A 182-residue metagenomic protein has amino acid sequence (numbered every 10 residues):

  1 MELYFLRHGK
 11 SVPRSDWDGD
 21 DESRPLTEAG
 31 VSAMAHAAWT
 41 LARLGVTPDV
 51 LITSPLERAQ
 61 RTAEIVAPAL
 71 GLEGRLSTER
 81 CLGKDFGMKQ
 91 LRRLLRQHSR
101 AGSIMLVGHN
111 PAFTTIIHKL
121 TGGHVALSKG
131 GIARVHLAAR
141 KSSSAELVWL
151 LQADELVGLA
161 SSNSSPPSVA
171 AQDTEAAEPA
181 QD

Functional and structural regions predicted by a protein language model:
E2-R80, D85-F86, G123-L127, N163 (+1 more regions): Active-site-proximal alpha-helix that buttresses catalytic centers in soluble enzyme cores
T62-V66, L91, I116-I117: Hydrophobic packing residues within well-ordered alpha-helices of enzyme cores
G83-Q97: Short phosphate-binding loop-to-helix
Q97-A133: Non-DNA-binding regulatory cores of transcription-related proteins, predominantly C-terminal effector-binding
T121-E146, Q152-L156: Domain-level recognition of soluble alpha/beta enzyme cores, biased toward histidine phosphatases/phosphomutases
S144-D182: Charged phosphate-binding loop/patch that engages nucleotide di/tri-phosphates or the phosphate backbone of nucleic
